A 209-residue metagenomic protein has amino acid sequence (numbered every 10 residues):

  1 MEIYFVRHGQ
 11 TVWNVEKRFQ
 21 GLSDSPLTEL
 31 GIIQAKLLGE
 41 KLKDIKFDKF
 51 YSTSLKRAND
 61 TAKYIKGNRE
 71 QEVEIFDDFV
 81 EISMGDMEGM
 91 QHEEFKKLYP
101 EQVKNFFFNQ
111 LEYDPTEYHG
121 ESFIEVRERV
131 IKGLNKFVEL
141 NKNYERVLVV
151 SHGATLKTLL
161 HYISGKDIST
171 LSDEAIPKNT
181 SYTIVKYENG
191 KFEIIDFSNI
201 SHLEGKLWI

Functional and structural regions predicted by a protein language model:
M1-Y4: Extreme N-terminal starter segment of soluble prokaryotic enzymes
G9, G153, S198-I200: Active-site metal-binding loops of divalent metal-dependent hydrolases
Q10-Y64, Y118-I131: Loop-to-helix element that buttresses phosphate recognition and phosphoryl-transfer chemistry
G39-K104: Phosphate-coordination/substrate-recognition cap region in phosphate-metabolizing enzymes
M84-K97, E139-E145, H161-I209: Acidic, low-complexity terminal tails and accessory targeting/binding regions of phosphate-metabolizing enzymes
K104-E125: Short glycine/proline- and acidic residue-enriched helix-loop micro-motifs that form flexible lids or anion-recognition
N141, L148-A154: His/acidic metal-ligating clusters that form di-metal
G153-K157, E193: GST superfamily/GST-like fold recognition
